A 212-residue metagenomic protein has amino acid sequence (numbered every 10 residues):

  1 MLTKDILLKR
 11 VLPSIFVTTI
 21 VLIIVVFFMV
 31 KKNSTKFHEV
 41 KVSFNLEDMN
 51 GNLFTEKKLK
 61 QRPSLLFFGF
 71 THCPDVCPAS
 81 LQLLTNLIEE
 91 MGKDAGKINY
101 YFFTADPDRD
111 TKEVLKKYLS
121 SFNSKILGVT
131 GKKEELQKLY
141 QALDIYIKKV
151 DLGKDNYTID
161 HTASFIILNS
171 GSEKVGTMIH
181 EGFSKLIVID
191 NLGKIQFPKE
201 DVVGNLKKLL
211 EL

Functional and structural regions predicted by a protein language model:
M1-S43, E200, K207-L212: N-terminal targeting signals for export/organelle localization
K41-V42, S64, T162-A163: Short loop/turn microsegments at loop-to-beta-strand junctions
N45-L46, D151, I167: Hydrophobic beta-strand positions
N45-S64, M91: A short beta-strand-turn-helix
T55-S80, L84: Short active-site neighborhood of thiol/selenol oxidoreductases, capturing the structured segment around
L81-L139: Structural microenvironment flanking redox-active thiols in thiol-disulfide oxidoreductases
N123-I126, Q137, L143-K149, I159-I166: Structural micro-motif
K154-L212: Thiol-/selenol-based redox modules, centered on thioredoxin-like and closely related oxidoreductase domains
